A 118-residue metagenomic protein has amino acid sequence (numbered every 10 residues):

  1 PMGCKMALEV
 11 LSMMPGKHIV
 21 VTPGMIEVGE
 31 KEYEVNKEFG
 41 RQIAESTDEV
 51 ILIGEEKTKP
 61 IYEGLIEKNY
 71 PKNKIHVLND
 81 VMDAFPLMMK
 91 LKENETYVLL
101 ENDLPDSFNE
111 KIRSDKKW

Functional and structural regions predicted by a protein language model:
P1-W118: ATP-dependent carboxylate-amine ligase
